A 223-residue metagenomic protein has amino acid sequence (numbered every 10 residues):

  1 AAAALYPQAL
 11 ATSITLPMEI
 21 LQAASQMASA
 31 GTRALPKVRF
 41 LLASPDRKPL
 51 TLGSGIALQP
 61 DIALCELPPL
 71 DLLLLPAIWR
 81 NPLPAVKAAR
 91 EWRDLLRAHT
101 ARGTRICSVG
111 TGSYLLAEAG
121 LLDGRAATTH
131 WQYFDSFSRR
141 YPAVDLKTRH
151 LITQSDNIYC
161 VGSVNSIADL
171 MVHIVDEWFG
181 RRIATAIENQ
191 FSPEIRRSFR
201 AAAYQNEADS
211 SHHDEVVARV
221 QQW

Functional and structural regions predicted by a protein language model:
A1-I106, L115-E118, D176, R181 (+2 more regions): Extended, subdomain-level signal for the structured scaffold at the beginning of enzyme domains
S44-D46, I62, W131, H150 (+1 more regions): Residues at the C-termini of beta-strands that transition into short coil/loop
I56-Q59, P142-A143, V161-G162: Short, surface-exposed amphipathic charged segments that create phosphate/polyanion-binding patches used for binding
L83-A85, L122-R125, I158-V161, H173-I174: Flexible, glycine/proline-enriched loop segments at strand-loop-helix junctions that form or flank small-ligand binding
Y114-L122, T153, I167-D169: Acidic/polar active-site rim loop that often engages polyanionic ligands
L122-L151, A186-I187, F191: A conserved active-site-flanking secondary-structure segment within enzyme catalytic domains
H150-Q190: Conserved anion/nucleotide-ligand pocket segment
